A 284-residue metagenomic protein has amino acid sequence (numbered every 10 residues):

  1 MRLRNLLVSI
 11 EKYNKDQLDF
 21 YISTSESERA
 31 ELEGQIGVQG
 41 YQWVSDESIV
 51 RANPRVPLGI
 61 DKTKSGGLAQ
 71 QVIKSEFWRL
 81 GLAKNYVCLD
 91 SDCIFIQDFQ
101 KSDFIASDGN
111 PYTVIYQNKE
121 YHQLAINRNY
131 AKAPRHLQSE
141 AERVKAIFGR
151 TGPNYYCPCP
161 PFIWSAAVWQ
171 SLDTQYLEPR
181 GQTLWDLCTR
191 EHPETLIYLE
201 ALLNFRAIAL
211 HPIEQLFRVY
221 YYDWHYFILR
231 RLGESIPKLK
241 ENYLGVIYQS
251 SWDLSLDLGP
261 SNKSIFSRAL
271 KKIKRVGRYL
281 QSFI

Functional and structural regions predicted by a protein language model:
M1-K12: Short, well-formed alpha-helical segments that are part of the catalytic scaffolds of diverse glycosyltransferases
L3, T63-Q70, C157-F162, L187-E194: Aromatic-acidic/polar surface patches that form glycan- and anion
E11-I22, Y41: Short loop->beta transition adjacent to catalytic acidic/histidine clusters or analogous donor-positioning motifs
T24-E31: A conserved acidic beta->alpha catalytic loop
E31-L80: Active-site-proximal specificity loops/subdomain of glycosyltransferases
I73-V114: GT-A fold catalytic core of metal-dependent nucleotide-sugar glycosyltransferases, centered on the diacidic
F99-L184: Conserved catalytic core of nucleotide-sugar-dependent glycosyltransferases
T174-I284: A glycosyltransferase accessory/donor-loop signature
